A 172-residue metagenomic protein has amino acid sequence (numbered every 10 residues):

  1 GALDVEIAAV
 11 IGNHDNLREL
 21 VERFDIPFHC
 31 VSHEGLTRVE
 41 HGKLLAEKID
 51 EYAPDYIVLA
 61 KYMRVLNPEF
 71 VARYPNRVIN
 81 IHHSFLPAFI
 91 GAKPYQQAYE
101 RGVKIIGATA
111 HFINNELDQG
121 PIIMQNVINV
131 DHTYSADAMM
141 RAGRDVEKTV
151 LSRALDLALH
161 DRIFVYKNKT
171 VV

Functional and structural regions predicted by a protein language model:
G1, E51-Y52, R73: Alpha-helix C-cap/termination motif
G1-I7: A short alpha->loop->secondary-structure connector
E6, P27-H29, R77: Conserved beta-strand segments of alpha/beta enzyme cores
I7-G12, C30-S32: Catalytic beta/alpha-barrel core
I11-H14, F24, H41, Y56-V172: Donor/substrate-binding cores of folate-linked one-carbon enzymes
N16-L20: Short, charged/polar "capping" segments at the starts of alpha-helices and the immediately preceding loops
E22-P54: Adenosine-nucleotide cofactor-binding segment
